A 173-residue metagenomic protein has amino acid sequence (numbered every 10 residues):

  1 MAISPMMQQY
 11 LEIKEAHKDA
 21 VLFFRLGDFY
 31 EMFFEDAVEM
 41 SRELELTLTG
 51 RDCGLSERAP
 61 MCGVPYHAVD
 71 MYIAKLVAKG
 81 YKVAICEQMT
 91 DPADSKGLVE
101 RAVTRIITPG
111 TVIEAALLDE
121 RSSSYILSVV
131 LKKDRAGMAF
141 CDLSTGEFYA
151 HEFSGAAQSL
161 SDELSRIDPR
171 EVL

Functional and structural regions predicted by a protein language model:
M1-L173: Basic, polar low-complexity surface loops/patches
